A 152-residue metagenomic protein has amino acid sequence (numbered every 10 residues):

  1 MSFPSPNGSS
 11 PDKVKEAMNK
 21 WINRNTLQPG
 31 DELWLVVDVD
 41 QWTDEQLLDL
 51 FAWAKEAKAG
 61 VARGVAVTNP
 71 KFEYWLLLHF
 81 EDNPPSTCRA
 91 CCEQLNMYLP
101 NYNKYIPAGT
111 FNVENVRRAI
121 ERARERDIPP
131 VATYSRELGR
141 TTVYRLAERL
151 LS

Functional and structural regions predicted by a protein language model:
M1-K13: A short beta-strand-loop structural module common to alpha/beta enzyme folds
S2-P4, M18-W34, V39-S152: C-terminal accessory helical subdomains adjacent to catalytic cores in phosphodiester- and nucleotide-handling enzymes
